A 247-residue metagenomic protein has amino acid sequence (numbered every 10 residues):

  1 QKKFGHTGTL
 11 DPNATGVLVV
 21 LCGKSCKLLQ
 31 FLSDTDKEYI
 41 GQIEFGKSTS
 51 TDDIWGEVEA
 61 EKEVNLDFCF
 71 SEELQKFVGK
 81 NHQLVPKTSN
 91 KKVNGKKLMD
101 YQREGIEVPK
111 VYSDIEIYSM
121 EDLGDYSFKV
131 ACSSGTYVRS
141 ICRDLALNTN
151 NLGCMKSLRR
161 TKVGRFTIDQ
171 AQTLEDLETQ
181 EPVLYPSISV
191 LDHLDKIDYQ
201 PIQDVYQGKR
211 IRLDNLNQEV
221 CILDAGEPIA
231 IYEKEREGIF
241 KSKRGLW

Functional and structural regions predicted by a protein language model:
Q1-S140, D144-Q170, A230-I231, K241: RNA pseudouridine synthases
K2-L10, A14-V17, L66-F68, N148-W247: Accessory RNA 3′-end/elbow-binding domains used by RNA modification enzymes
